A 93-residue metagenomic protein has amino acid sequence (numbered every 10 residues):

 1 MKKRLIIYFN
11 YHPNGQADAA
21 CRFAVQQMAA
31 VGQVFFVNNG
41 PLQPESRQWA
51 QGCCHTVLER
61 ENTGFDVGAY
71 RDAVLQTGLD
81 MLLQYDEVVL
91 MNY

Functional and structural regions predicted by a protein language model:
M1-F65, V74-E87: N-terminal anchoring/stem segment of glycosyltransferases
